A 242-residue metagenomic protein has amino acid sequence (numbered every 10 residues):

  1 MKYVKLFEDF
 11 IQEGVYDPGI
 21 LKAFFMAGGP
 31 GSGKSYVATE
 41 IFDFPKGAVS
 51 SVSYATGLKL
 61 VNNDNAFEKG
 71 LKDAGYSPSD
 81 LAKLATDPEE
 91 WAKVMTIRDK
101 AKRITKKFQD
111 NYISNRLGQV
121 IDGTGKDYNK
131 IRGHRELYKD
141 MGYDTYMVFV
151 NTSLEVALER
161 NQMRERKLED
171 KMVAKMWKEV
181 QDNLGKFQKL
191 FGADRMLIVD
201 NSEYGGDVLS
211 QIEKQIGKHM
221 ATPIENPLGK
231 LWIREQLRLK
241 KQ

Functional and structural regions predicted by a protein language model:
G14-L21, N111-S114: Phosphate-binding P-loop
F24-F25: Short hydrophobic/aromatic beta-strand immediately N-terminal to the Walker A/P-loop
G29-P30: The conserved Walker
K34: Conserved lysine of the Walker
V37-A38: Post-Walker A alpha-helix
I41-L117, N129: Conserved substrate/cofactor phosphate-moiety recognition/catalytic segment in nucleotide-dependent phosphotransferases
K126, K139-R160: Conserved phosphate-donor/acceptor-positioning beta-strand/loop module used by diverse small-molecule
L154-Q242: Conserved GTP-binding G-domain of TRAFAC-class P-loop NTPases and closely related GTPase folds
